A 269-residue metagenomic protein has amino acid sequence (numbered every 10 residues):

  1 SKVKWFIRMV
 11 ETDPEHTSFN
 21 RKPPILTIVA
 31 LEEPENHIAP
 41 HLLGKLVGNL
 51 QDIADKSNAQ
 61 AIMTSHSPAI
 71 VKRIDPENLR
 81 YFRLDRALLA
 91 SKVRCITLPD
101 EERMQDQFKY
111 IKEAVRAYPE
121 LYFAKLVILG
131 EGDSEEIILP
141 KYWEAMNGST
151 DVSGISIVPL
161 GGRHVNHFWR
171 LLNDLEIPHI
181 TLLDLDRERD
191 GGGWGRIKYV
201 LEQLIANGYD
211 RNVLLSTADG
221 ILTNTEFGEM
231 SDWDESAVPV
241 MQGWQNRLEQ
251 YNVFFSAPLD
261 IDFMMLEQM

Functional and structural regions predicted by a protein language model:
S1-A117: Switch/communication elements of ASCE P-loop NTPase nucleotide-binding domains
L84-M269: Acidic, divalent-metal-binding catalytic cores of TOPRIM and closely related two-metal-ion phosphodiester/pyrophosphate
